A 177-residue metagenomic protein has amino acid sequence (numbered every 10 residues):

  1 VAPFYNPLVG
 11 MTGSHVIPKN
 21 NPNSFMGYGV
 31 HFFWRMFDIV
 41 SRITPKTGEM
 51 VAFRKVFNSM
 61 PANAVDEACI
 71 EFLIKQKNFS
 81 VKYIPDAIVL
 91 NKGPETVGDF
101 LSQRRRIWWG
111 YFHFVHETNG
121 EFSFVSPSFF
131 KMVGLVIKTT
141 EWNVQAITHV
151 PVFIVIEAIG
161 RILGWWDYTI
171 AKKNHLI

Functional and structural regions predicted by a protein language model:
V1-N58, L101, R105-W108: Long helical/loop segments within the catalytic core of UDP-sugar-dependent glycosyltransferases, especially the large
S24, V65, C69, D99: Charged, alpha-helix-enriched surfaces in structured cytosolic catalytic cores of large nucleotide-utilizing machines
F53-V56, N63-A87, P94: A short, conserved alpha-helix in the catalytic core of glycosyltransferases
K75, P85-F124: Active-site/pore-lining binding-face segments in mid-to-C-terminal subdomains
W109-I177: Terminal low-complexity segments of carbohydrate-biosynthetic enzymes
